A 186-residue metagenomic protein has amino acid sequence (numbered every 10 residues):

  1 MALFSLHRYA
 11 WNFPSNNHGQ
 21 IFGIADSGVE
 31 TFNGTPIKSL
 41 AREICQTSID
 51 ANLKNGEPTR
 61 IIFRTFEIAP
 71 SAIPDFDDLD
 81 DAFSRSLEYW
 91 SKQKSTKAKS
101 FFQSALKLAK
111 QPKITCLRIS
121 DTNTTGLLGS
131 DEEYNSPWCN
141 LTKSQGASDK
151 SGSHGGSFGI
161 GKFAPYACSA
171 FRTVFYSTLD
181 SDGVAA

Functional and structural regions predicted by a protein language model:
M1-R118, L128-C139: Bergerat-fold GHKL ATPase/HATPase_c domain
S91-V184: Flexible ATP-lid and adjacent glycine-rich G1/G2 motifs of the Bergerat
